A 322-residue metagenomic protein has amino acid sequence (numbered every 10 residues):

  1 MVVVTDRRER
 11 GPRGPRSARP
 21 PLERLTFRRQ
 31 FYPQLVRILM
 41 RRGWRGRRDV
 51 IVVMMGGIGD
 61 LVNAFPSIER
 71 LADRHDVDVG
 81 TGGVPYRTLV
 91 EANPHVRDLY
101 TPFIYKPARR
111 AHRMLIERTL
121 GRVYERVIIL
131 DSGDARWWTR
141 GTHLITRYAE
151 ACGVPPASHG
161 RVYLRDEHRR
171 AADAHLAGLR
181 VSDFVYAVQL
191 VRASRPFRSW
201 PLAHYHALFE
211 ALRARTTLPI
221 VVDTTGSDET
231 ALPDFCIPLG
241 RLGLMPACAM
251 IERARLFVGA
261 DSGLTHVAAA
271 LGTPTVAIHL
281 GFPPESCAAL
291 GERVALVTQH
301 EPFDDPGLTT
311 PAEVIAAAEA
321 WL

Functional and structural regions predicted by a protein language model:
M1-L322: Catalytic machinery of carbohydrate-active enzymes, primarily nucleotide-sugar-dependent glycosyltransferases
